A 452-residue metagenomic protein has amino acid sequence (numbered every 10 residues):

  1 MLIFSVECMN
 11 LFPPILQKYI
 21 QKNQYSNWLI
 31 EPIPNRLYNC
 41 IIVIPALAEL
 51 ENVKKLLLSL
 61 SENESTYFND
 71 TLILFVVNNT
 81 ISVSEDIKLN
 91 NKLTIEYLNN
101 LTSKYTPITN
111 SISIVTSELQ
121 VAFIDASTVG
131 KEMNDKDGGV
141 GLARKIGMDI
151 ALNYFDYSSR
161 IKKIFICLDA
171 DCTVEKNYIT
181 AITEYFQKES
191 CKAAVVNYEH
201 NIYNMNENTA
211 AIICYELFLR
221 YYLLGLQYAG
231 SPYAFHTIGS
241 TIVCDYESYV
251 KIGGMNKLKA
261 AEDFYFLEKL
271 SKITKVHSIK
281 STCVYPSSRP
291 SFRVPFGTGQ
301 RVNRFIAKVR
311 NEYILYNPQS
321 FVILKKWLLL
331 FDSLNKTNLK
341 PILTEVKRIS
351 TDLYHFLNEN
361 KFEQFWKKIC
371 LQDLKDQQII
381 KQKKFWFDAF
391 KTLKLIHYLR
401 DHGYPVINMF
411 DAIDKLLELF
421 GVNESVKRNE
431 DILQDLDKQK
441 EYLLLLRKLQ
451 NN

Functional and structural regions predicted by a protein language model:
L2-L11, R304-N452: Terminal low-complexity segments of carbohydrate-biosynthetic enzymes
L2-T66: N-proximal low-complexity "stem/linker" segments adjacent to membrane-targeting elements
L58-D70, S82, Y97, L101: Short, acidic, metal-binding catalytic loop of nucleotide-sugar glycosyltransferases
I87-I161: Active-site-proximal specificity loops/subdomain of glycosyltransferases
I161-K162, D169-E184: Acidic donor-binding/catalytic loop of UDP-sugar-dependent glycosyltransferases, especially processive GT2
N177-I212: Conserved donor NDP-sugar-binding/catalytic core segment of glycosyltransferases
L223-V243: A recurrent flexible, glycine/aromatic-enriched loop bordering the glycosyltransferase active site that acts as
L258-Y265: Acidic donor-binding loop at a coil-to-helix junction in glycosyltransferase catalytic cores that engages
